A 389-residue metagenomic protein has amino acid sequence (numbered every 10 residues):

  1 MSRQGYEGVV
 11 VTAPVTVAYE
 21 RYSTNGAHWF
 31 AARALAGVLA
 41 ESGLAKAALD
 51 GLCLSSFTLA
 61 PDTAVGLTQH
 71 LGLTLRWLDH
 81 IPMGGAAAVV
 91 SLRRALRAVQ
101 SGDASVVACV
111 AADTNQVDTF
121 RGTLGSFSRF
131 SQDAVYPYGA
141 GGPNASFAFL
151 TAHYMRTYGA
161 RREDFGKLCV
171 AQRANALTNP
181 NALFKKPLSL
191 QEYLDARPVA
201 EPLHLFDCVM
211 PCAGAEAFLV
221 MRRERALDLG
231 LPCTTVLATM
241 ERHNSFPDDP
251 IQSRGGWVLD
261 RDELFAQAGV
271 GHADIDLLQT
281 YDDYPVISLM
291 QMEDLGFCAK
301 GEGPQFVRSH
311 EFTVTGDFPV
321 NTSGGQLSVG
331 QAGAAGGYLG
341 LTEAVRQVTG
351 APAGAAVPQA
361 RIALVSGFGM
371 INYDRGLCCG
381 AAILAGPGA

Functional and structural regions predicted by a protein language model:
M1-A86, R94, Y154-R161, L183-E192 (+3 more regions): Conserved active-site "lid/cap" helical segment
M1-N25, D133, K167, P198-L259 (+6 more regions): Condensing-enzyme catalytic core mediating Claisen C-C bond formation in acyl metabolism
R3-E7, S56-V110, T114-S146, F184-M210 (+2 more regions): Conserved catalytic cysteine-centered active-site region of acyl-thioester-dependent Claisen-condensing enzymes
V11-T12, K46-S55, L78-P82, V107-A112 (+6 more regions): Beta-strand segments within the central parallel beta-sheet cores of soluble alpha/beta enzyme folds
L59-T68, D248-Q252, D282-Q305, G316 (+2 more regions): Short glycine/threonine-rich loop-to-helix capping motif typified by GTGT followed within a few residues by an Asp-Pro
M83-D113, N144-T178, F218-E224, Q331-P352: Active-site-proximal alpha-helical scaffold in enzymes
A134-A140, A160-K167, P180, P304: Molybdopterin (Moco) oxidoreductase catalytic core of the xanthine/aldehyde oxidoreductase family
D262-P285, D294, Q326-A332: Extended C-terminal subregions enriched in glycine
